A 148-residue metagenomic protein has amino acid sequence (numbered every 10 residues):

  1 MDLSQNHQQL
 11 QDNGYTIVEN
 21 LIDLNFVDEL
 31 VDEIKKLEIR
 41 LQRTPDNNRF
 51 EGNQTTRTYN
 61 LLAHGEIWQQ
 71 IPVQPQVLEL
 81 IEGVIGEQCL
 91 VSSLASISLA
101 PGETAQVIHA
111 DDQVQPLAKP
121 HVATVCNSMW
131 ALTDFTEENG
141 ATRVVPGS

Functional and structural regions predicted by a protein language model:
M1-N13, V18-A118: Non-heme Fe(II)-dependent double-stranded beta-helix
T104-S148: Catalytic core of non-heme Fe(II) oxygenases with the double-stranded beta-helix
